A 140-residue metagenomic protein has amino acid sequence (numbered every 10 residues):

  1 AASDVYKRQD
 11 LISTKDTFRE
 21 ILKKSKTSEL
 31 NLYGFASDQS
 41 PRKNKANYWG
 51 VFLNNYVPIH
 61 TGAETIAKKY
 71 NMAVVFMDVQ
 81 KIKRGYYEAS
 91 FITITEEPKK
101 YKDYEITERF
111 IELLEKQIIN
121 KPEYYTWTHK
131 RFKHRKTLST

Functional and structural regions predicted by a protein language model:
A1-Y6: Short, small-residue-biased leader/transition segments that mark boundaries at the very start of proteins
D10-T14: Short acidic-hydrophobic, aromatic-tinged amphipathic segments that line or gate anion-handling sites
K15-T140: Non-catalytic C-terminal accessory region of glycerolipid acyltransferases and related lyso-lipid remodeling enzymes
